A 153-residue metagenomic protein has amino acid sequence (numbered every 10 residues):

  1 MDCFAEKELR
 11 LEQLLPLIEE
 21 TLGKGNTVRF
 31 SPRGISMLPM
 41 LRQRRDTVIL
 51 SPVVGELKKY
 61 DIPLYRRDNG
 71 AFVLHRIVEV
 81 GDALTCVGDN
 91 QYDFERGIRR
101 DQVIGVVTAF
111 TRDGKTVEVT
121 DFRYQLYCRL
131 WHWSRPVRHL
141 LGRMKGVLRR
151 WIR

Functional and structural regions predicted by a protein language model:
M1-R153: Extended hydrophobic leader/signal-anchor segments used for secretion and membrane insertion
